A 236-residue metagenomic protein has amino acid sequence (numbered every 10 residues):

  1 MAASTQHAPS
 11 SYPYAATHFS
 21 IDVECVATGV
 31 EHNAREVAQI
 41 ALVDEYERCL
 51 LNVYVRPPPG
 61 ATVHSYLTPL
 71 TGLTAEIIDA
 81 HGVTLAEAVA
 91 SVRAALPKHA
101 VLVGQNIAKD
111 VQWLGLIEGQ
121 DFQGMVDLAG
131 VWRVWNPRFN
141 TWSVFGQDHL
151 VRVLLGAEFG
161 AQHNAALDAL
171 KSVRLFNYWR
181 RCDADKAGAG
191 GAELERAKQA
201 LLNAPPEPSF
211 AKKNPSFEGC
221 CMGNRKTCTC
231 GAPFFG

Functional and structural regions predicted by a protein language model:
M1-E36: Entry/capping segment at the start of metal-dependent catalytic domains with acidic active-site entry clusters
A3, P233-G236: A positional/structural detector of protein chain ends, strongest at the extreme C-terminus and weakly at the extreme
I21, H81-L85, G104-I107: Short His-Asn-centered micro-motif
N33-A38, D44-T71, R93-N224, T229 (+1 more regions): Metal-dependent phosphoesterase core characteristic of DEDDh/y 3'-5' exonuclease domains
T71-L85: Metal-dependent phosphoesterase signature
A88-V92: Generic hydrophobic alpha-helical segments
